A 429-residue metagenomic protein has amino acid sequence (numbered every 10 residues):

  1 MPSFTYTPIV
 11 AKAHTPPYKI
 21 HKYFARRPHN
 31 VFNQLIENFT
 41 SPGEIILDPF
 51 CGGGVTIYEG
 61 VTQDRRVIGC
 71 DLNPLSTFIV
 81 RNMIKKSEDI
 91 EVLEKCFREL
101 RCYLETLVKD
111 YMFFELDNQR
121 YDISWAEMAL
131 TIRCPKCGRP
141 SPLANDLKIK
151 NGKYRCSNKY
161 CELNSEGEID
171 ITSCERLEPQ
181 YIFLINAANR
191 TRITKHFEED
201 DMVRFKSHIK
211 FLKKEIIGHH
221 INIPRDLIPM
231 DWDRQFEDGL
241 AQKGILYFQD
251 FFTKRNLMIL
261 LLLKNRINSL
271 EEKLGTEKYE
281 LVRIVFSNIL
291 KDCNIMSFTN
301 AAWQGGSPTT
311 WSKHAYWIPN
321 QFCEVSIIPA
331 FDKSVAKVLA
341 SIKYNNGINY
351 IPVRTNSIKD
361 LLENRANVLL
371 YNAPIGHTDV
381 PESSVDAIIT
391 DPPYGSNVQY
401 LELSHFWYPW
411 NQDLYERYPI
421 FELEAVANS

Functional and structural regions predicted by a protein language model:
M1-I46, V61-P381, Y400-N428: Nucleic-acid modification enzymes, centered on SAM-dependent nucleic-acid methyltransferases
F50-G54: Class I SAM-dependent methyltransferase "Motif I" SAM/SAH-binding loop
I388-I389: Hydrophobic beta-strand segment of the Class I
P392-P393: Substrate-binding cleft of carbohydrate-active enzyme catalytic domains
N397: Short glycine-rich, flexible loops that bind phosphorylated cofactors or substrates
